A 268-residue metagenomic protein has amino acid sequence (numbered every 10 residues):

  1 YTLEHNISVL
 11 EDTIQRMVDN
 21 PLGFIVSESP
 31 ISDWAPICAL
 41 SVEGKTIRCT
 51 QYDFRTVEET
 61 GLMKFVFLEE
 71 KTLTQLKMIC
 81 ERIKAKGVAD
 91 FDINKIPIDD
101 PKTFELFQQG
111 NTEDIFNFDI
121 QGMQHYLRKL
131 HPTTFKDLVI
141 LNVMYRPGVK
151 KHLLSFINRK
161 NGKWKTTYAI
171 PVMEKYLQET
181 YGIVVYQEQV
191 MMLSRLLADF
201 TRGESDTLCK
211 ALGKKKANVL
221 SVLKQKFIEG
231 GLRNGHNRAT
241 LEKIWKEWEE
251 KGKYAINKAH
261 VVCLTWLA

Functional and structural regions predicted by a protein language model:
Y1-I256, V261-A268: Mg2+-dependent phosphoryl-transfer active-site scaffold
